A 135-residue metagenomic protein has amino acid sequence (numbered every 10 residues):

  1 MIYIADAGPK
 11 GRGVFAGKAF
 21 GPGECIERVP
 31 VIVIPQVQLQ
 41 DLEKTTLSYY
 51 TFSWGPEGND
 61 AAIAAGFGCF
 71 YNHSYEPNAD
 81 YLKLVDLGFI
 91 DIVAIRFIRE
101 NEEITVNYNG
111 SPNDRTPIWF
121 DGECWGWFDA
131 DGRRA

Functional and structural regions predicted by a protein language model:
M1-A135: Conserved catalytic SET/PR domain of SAM-dependent protein methyltransferases, capturing the structural core that binds
